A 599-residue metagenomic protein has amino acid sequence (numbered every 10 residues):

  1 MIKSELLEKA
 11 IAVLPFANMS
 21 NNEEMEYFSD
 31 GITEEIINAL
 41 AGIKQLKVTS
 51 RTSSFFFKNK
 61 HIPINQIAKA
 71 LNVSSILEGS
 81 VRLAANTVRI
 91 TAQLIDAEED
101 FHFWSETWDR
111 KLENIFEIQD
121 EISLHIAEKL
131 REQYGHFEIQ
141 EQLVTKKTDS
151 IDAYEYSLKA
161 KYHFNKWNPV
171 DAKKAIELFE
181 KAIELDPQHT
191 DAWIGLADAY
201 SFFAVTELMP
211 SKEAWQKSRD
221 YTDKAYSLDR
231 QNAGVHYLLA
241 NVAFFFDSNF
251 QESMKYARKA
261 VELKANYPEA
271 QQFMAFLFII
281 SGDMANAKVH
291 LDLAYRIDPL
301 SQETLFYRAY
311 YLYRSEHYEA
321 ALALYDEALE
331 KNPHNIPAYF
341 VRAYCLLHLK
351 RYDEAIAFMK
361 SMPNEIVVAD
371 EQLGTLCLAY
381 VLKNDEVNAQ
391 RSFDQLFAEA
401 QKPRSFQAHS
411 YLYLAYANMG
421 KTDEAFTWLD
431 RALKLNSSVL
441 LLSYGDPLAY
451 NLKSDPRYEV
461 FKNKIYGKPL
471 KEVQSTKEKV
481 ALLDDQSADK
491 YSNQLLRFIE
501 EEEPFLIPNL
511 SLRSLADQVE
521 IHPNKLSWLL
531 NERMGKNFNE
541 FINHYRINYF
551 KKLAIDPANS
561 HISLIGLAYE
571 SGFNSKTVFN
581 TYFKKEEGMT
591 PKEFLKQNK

Functional and structural regions predicted by a protein language model:
N22, I32-V170, K174: Catalytic-center loop of serine/cysteine hydrolases
Y154-E155, D191, G234, E269 (+4 more regions): Start-of-helix register in tetratricopeptide repeats
K161-P169, A197, S201-M209, A240 (+2 more regions): Short coil/turn linking the two alpha-helices of tandem helical-hairpin repeats
N165, F202, F245-F246, I280-S281 (+4 more regions): Register position in tetratricopeptide repeats
D171-E177, T206-K224, F246-K259, I280-L293 (+3 more regions): Structural signature of tandem alpha-helical TPR/SEL1-like repeats, specifically the intra-repeat loop/turn
S301-R308, L312, H317-V460, I465 (+1 more regions): Alpha-helical protein-protein interaction modules
E459-I562, Y582: Membrane-proximal linker segments that couple transmembrane helices to downstream signaling/catalytic modules
P557-F594: Sequence-specific DNA-binding recognition helix
